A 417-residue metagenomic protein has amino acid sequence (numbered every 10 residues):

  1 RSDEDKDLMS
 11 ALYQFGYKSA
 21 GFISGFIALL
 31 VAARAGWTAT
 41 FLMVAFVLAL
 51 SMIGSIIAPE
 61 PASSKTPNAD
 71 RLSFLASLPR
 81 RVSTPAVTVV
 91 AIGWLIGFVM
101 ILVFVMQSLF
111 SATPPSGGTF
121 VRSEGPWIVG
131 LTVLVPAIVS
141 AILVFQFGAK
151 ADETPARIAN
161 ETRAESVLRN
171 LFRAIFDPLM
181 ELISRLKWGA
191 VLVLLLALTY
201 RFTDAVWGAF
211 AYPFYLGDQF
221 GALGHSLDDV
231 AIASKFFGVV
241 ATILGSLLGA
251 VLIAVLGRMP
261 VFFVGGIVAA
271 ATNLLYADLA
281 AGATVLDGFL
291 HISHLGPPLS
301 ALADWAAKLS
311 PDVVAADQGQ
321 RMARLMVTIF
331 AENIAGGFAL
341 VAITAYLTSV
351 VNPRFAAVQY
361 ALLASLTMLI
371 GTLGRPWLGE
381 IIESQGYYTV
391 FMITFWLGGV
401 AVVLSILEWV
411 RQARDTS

Functional and structural regions predicted by a protein language model:
R1, G337-N352: Intracellular juxtamembrane helix-capping segments at the cytosolic ends of symmetry-related transmembrane helices
S2-L196, S405-S417: Intracellular loop-helix junctions on the cytosolic face of multi-pass helical membrane proteins
D3-L12, L227-D229, M322, P353-L363: Loop-to-transmembrane helix entry/capping segments in MFS-fold secondary transporters and related SLC/MFSD carriers
A20-A32, Y212, G249, G374-I382: Small-residue (Gly/Pro/Ala) motifs that create kinks and tight helix-helix packing interfaces
A32, L244-F263, I382-E383: Helix-to-loop junctions at the C-terminal end of transmembrane segments in multipass secondary transporters
F110-R122, L196, Y200, A209-A231: Short amphipathic helix-loop junctions that connect adjacent transmembrane helices in Major Facilitator Superfamily/SLC
I267-D317: C-terminal ends and interior cores of transmembrane alpha-helices in multi-pass membrane transporters/permeases
V350-E383: A late C-terminal transmembrane helix in Major Facilitator Superfamily
